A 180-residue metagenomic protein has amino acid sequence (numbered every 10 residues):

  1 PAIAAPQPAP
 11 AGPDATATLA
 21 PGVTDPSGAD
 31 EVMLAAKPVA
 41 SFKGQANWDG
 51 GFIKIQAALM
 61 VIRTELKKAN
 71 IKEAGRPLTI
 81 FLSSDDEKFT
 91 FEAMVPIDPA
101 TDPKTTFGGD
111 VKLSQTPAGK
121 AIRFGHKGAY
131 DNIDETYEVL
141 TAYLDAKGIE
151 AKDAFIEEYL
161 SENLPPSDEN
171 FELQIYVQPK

Functional and structural regions predicted by a protein language model:
P1-K180: A solvent-exposed interaction/effector surface
